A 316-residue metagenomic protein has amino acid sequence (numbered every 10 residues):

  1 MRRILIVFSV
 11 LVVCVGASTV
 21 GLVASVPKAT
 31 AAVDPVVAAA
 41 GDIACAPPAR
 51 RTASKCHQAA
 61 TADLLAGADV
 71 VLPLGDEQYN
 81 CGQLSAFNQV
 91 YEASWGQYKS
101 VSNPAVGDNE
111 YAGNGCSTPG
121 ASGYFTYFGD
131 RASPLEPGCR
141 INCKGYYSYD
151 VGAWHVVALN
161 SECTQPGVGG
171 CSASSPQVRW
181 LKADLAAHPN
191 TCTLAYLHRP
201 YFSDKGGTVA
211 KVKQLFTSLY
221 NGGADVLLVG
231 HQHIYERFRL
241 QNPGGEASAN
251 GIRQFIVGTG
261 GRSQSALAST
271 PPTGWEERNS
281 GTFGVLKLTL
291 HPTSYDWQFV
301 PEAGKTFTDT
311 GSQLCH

Functional and structural regions predicted by a protein language model:
R2-K28: Secretory targeting and sorting signals
P27-F87, P176, A183, S203-D204: N-terminal active-site segment of His-dependent metallophosphoesterases
D42, G75-D76, A105-D108, L159 (+2 more regions): Active-site glycine-centered loops adjacent to acidic/histidine catalytic or metal-binding residues that shape
R50, G82-C192, Q214-Y220, V226 (+2 more regions): Extended active-site neighborhood of metal-dependent phosphoesterases/phosphodiesterases
V71-E77, L185, Y196-R199, L219-Y220 (+1 more regions): Conserved beta-strand->loop/alpha-helix structural units within folded catalytic cores of enzymes with alpha/beta
H188-D204: Short acidic, glycine-rich surface-loop motifs adjacent to enzyme active sites
P272-H316: A short C-terminal boundary segment appended to hydrolase-like catalytic domains
